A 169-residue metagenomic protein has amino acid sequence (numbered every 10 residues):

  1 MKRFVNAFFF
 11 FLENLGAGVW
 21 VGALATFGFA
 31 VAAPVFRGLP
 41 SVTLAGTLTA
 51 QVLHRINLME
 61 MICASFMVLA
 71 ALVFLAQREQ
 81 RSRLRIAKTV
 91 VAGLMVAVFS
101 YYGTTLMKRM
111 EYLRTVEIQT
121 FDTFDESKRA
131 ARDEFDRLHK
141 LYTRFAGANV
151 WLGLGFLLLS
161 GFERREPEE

Functional and structural regions predicted by a protein language model:
R3-I86, E111-R132, D136, E168: Interfacial loop at the N-terminal end of multi-pass membrane proteins
G16-V19, I56, C63, V98-Y101 (+2 more regions): A structural signal for well-ordered alpha-helices, especially hydrophobic packing surfaces of coiled-coils
G18-G22, V91-M107: Hydrophobic alpha-helical membrane-insertion segments
I62, K88-G93, G147-V150: Hydrophobic H-region at the start of alpha-helical membrane spans
F66-Q77, A146-P167: Transmembrane alpha-helical segments in integral membrane proteins
L84-A97, R137: Alpha-helical membrane-spanning segments of integral membrane proteins, especially the hydrophobic core of TM bundles
R137-F145: Individual transmembrane alpha-helix segments
